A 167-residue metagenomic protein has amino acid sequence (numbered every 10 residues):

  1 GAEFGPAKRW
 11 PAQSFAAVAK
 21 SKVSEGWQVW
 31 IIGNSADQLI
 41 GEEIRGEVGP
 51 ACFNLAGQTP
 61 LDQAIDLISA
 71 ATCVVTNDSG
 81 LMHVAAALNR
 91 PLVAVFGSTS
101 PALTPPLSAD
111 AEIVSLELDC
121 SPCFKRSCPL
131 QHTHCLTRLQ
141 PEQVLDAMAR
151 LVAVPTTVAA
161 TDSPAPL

Functional and structural regions predicted by a protein language model:
G1-G5: Conserved donor-binding/catalytic core segment of Leloir-type glycosyltransferases
P6, A36, C120: Glycine-/small-residue-rich active-site loops that bind phosphorylated ligands and cofactors
P6-A7, L39-G41, L103: Short acidic/glycine-rich loop or secondary-structure boundary segments that cap or lie
A7-P11, H134-C135: Short, solvent-exposed loop/turn segments at secondary-structure boundaries
P11-G97: Donor-binding and catalytic core of enzymes assembling or modifying cell-surface/extracellular glycoconjugates
E43-G46, N54-L55, A86-V158, D162-L167: Nucleotide-sugar donor-binding patch of glycosyltransferase catalytic domains
